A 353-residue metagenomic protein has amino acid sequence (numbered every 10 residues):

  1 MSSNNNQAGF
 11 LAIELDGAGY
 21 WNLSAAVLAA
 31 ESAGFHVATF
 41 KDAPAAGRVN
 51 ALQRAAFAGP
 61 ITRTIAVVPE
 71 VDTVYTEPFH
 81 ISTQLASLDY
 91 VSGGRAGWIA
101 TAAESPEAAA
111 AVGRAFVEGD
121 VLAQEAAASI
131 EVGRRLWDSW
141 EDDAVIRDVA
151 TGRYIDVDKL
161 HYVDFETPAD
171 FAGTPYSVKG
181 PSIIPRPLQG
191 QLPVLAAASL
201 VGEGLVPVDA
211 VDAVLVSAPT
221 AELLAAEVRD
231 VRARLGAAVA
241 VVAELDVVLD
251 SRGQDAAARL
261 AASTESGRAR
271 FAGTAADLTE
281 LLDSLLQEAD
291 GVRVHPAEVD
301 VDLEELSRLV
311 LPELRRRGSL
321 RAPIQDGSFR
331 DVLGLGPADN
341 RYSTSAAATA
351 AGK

Functional and structural regions predicted by a protein language model:
M1-T62, Q189-L192, G327, S345-K353: N-terminal beta1-alpha1-beta2 module of alpha/beta enzyme domains
Q7-L15, A38-F40, I65-V71, G94-T101 (+4 more regions): Hydrophobic faces of well-ordered beta-strands that scaffold small-molecule active sites in alpha/beta enzyme cores
A12-N22, E70-F79, A102, A115-D120 (+2 more regions): Active-site mouth loops of central-metabolism enzymes
E14-A18, P78-L160, L223, G291: Flexible, glycine-rich active-site loops centered on histidine and acidic residues that chelate a metal or position
W21-P44, G204-P219, S284-E288: Catalytic domains of carbohydrate-active enzymes, especially glycoside hydrolases
G34, A58, L88, W98 (+5 more regions): Conserved, mostly hydrophobic/aromatic
V37-L52, A218-A225, V294-S307: Glycine-rich, proline-tolerant flexible connector loops at the mouths of alpha/beta enzymes
A110-R135, L224-R234, V299-P323: C-terminal helical cap(s) of enzyme catalytic domains, especially alpha/beta-barrels
